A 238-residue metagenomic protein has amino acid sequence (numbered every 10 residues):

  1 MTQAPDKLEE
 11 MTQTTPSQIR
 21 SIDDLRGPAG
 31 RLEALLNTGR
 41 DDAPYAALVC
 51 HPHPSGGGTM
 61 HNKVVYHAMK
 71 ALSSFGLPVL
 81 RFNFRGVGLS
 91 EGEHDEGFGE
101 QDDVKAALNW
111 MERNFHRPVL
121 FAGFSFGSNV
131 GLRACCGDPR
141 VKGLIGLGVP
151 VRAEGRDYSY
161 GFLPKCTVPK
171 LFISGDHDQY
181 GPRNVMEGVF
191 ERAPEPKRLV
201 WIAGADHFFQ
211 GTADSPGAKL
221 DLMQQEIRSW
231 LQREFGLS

Functional and structural regions predicted by a protein language model:
T2-D42: N-terminal cap/lid segment of alpha/beta-hydrolase-fold proteins
R40-R81: Short, surface-exposed "cap/lid" segments of acyl-processing enzymes
H94-N114, R133: Alpha/beta-hydrolase active-site loop
G123-G131: Gly/Ala-rich beta-loop-alpha elbow adjacent to hydrolase catalytic centers
A153, D176-G181, H207-F208: Acidic catalytic loop of the alpha/beta-hydrolase fold
K165-T167, L171-S174, D178, I202: Short beta-strand/loop motif that positions the catalytic acidic residue of the alpha/beta-hydrolase fold
R192-F209: Catalytic histidine neighborhood in serine/cysteine hydrolases with alpha/beta-hydrolase-type architecture
A205-L220: Catalytic histidine-centered segment of alpha/beta-hydrolase-like enzymes
